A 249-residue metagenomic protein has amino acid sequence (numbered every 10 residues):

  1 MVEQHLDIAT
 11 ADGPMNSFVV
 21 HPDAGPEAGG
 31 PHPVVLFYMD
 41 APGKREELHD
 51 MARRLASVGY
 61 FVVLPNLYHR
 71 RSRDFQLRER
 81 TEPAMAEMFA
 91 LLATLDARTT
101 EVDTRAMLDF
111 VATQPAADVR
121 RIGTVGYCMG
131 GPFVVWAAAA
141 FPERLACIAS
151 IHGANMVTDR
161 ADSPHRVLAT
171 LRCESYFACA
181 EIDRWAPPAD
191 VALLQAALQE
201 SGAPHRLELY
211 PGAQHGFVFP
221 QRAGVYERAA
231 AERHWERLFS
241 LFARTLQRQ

Functional and structural regions predicted by a protein language model:
M1-Q249: N-terminal cap/leader regions of alpha/beta-hydrolase-fold enzymes, predominantly small-molecule hydrolases
